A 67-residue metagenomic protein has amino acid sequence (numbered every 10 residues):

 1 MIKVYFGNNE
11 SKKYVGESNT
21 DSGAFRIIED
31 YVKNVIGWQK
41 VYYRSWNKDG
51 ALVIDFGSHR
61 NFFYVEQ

Functional and structural regions predicted by a protein language model:
M1-K13: Short aromatic-glycine-(Arg/Gly/Cys) micro-motifs in beta-strand/loop hairpins
V4-F6, E17, L52-I54: Short linear proline/tyrosine/threonine-rich motifs used for host-factor recruitment and membrane trafficking/assembly
G7, V15, R26, G57 (+1 more regions): Compositionally biased, low-structure terminal segments
E10-S22: A short, exposed loop/beta-hairpin motif centered on an aromatic-Gly-Thr core
K13-Y14, I27, K40, K48: Generic hydrophobic-segment detector
N19-K40: A short, charged, amphipathic alpha-helix used as a generic interaction element across diverse proteins
K33-Q67: Short, mixed-charge low-complexity intrinsically disordered segments
